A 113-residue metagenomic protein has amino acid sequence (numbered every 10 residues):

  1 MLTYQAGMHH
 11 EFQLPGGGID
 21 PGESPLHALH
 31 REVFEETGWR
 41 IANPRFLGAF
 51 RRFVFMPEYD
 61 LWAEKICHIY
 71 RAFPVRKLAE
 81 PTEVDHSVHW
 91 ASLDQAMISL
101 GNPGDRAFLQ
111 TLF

Functional and structural regions predicted by a protein language model:
M1-L14: N-terminal strand-loop-strand
M1-T3, L78-P81: Short, well-ordered strand-loop elements centered on a beta-strand within folded domains, enriched for acidic residues
L2-Q5, I41, A96: Conserved short hydrophobic patches within well-ordered secondary structure
F12-G16, M56-P57: Short acidic, glycine/proline-rich loop/turn micro-motifs
L14-L47: The catalytic Nudix box helix
G38-K77: Active-site segment of metal-dependent pyrophosphate-handling enzymes, primarily the Nudix hydrolase catalytic core
I69-R71, A79-Q110: NUDIX/MutT-family hydrolases
